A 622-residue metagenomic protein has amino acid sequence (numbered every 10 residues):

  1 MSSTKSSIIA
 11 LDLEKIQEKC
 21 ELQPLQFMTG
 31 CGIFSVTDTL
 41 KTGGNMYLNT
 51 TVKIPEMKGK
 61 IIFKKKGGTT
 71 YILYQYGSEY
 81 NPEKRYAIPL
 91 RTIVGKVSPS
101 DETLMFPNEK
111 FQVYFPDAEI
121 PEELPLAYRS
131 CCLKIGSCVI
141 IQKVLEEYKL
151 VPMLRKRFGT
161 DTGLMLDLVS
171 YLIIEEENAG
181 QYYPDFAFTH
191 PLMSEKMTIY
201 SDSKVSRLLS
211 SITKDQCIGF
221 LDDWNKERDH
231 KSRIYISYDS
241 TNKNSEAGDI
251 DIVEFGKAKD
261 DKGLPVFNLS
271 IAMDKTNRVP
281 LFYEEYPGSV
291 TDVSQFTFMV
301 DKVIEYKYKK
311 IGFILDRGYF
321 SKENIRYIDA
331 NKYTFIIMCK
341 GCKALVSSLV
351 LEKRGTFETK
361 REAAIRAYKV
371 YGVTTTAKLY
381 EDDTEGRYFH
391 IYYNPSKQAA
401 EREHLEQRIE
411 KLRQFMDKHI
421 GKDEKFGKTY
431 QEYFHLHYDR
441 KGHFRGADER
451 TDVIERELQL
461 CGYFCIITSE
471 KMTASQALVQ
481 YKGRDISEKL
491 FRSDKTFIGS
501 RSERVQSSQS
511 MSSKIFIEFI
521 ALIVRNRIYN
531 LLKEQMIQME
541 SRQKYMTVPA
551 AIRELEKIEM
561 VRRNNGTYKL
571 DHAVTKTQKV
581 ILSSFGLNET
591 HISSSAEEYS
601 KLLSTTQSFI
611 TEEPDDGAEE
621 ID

Functional and structural regions predicted by a protein language model:
S2, L11, E18-S237, T241-A247 (+6 more regions): Dynamic "connector" segments at or just before major functional cores
Q75, Y183, S237-D239, R278 (+5 more regions): Conserved structural-core and active-site-/substrate-pathway-adjacent residues in large, well-folded domains of enzymes
P82, H190-M197, D215, D229-K231 (+5 more regions): Secondary-structure transition/capping motifs at alpha-helix termini and the adjoining loop/turn into the next element
D161, E175, M197, S201 (+7 more regions): Secondary-structure capping and boundary motifs in well-ordered enzyme cores
P184-F188, T276-V279, Y306-Y308, K343 (+2 more regions): Short acidic (Asp/Glu) and glycine-rich catalytic loops that position anionic groups and cofactors
P265-F267, E285, T334-Q480, I552-D622: An anionic, glycine-rich sequence signature occurring as long contiguous blocks
E284-E285, V290-D301, E305-Y308, Y319-I365 (+2 more regions): Catalytic or ion-translocation cores adjacent to nucleophile or general acid/base/metal-coordination motifs in diverse
A477-R504: Short amphipathic alpha-helical "interface-anchor" segments enriched in bulky aromatics
